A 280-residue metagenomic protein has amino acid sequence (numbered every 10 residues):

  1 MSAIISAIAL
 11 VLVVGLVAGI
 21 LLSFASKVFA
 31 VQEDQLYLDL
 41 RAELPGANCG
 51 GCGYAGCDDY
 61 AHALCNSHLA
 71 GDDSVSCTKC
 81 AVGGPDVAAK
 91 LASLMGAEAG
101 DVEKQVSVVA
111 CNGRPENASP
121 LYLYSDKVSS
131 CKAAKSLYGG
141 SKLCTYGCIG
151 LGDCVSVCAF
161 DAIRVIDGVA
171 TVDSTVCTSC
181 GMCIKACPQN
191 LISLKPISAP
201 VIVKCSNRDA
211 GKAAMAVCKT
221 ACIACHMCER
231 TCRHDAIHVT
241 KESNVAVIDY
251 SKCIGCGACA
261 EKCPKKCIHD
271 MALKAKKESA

Functional and structural regions predicted by a protein language model:
S2-T231, D235-H238, K262, K266-A280: Ferredoxin-type iron-sulfur electron-transfer modules and their immediate structural context
A170, N244-A246: Hydrophobic residues embedded in beta-strands of well-ordered beta-sheets
G257: Basic, amphipathic alpha-helical segments enriched in Lys/Arg and hydrophobic/aromatic residues
